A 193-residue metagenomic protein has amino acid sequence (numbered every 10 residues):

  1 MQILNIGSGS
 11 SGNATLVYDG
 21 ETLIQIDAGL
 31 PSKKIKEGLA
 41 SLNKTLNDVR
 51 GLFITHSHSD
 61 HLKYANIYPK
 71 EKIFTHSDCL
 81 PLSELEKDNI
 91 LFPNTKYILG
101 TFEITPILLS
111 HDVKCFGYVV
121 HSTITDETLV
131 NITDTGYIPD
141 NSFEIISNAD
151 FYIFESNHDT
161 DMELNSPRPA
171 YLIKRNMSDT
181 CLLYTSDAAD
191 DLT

Functional and structural regions predicted by a protein language model:
M1-S41, F116-D134: Conserved beta-strand hairpin/beta-sheet module of binuclear metal-dependent hydrolase folds, prominently
I26-G29, R50-S57, F74-H76, N131-T133 (+1 more regions): Active-site neighborhood of phospho(di)ester-bond hydrolases with catalytic His/Asp-centered motifs
K33-T75: Active-site metal-binding motif and surrounding structural segment of the metallo-beta-lactamase
A65-Y68, L80-E86, F143-I146: Short loop/helix-cap segments at secondary-structure boundaries that form the rim of catalytic
T75-D126: Metallo-beta-lactamase
L129-N165: Active-site-proximal loop/helix segments of hydrolase catalytic cores
T160-L182: Active-site gating loops and adjacent loop-to-helix segments of metal-dependent hydrolytic enzymes
Y184-T193: Single conserved hydrophobic/aromatic residue that forms the stacking wall/gate of nucleotide- or nucleobase-binding
